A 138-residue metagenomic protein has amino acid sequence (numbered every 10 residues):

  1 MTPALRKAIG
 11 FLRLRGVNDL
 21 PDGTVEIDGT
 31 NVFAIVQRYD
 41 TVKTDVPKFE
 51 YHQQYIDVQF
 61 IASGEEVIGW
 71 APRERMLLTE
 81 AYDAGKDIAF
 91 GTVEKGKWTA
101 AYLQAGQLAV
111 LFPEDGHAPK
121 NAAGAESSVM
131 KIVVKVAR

Functional and structural regions predicted by a protein language model:
M1-A8, L14, E80, K86-T92 (+1 more regions): Compositionally biased, non-globular sequence tracts
M1-V36, K43-Y51: A short, N-terminal "cap"/entry segment at the start of jelly-roll beta-barrel domains of the cupin/DSBH fold
A34-H52, A62-L77, P113: Conserved short histidine dyad/triad with adjacent acidic residue
V36-H52, A84-K97, A118: Short acidic (Asp/Glu) patches
Q53-E66, P72-E74, E80-V93, K135: Short, conserved beta-strand element in jelly-roll/cupin
I56-F60, A101, L108: His/acidic/aromatic-lined binding-pocket segments of jelly-roll/cupin-type domains and related regulatory beta-sandwich
Y102-N121: Conserved metal-binding segment of the jelly-roll/cupin
L108-V110, E126-R138: A short hydrophobic beta-strand segment most commonly corresponding to one strand of the jelly-roll/cupin
